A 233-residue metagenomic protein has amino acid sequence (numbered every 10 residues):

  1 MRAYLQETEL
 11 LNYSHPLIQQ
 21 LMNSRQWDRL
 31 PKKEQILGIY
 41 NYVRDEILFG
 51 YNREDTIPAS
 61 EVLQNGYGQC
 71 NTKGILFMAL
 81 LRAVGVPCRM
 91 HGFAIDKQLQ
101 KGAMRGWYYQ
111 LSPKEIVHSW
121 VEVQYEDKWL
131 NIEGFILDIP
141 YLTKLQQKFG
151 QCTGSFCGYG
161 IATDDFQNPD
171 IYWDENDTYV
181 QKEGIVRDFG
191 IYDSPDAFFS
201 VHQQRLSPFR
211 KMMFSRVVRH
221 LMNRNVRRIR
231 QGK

Functional and structural regions predicted by a protein language model:
M1-N65: Secondary-structure boundary elements
L10-Y13, I95-K233: His-Asp-centered catalytic microenvironments across diverse enzyme cores, prominently the transglutaminase-like
L17-Q26, A79, K144-L145, D188: Glycine-centered secondary-structure boundary/capping sites
M22, L81, C88-M90, I132 (+1 more regions): Generic structural hydrophobic/aromatic packing signal, biased to beta-strands
N41-Y42, A79, A83, S119 (+1 more regions): Residue-level signal for well-ordered alpha-helical scaffold segments within enzymatic catalytic domains
Y51-I116: Active-site neighborhood of thiol-dependent amide/isopeptide-bond enzymes
